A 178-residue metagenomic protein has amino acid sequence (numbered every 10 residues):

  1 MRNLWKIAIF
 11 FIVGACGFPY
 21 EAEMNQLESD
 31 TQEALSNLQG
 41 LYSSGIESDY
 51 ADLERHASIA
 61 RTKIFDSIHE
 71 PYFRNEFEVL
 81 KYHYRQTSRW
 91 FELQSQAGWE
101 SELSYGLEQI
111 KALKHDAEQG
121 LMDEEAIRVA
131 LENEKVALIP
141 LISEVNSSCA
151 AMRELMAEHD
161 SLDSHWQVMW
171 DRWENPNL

Functional and structural regions predicted by a protein language model:
M1-C16: Sec-dependent bacterial lipoprotein signal peptides
L4, R89, G98, H165 (+1 more regions): Residues in intrinsically disordered, low-complexity segments of regulatory proteins
G14, N25, Q32, D171-L178: Short amphipathic alpha-helical segments
C16-F77: Immediate post-signal-peptide N-terminus of mature secreted/exported proteins
P19, E23-Q26, D30, L38 (+8 more regions): Non-transmembrane, amphipathic alpha-helical segments
Q39-Y42, I46, L107, K114 (+1 more regions): Long, hydrophobic, amphipathic alpha-helical segments used as structural scaffolds
A57-L138: Charged heptad-repeat coiled-coil "stalk" segments of single-pass membrane proteins that scaffold or bridge
D116-L178: C-terminal amphipathic alpha-helix
